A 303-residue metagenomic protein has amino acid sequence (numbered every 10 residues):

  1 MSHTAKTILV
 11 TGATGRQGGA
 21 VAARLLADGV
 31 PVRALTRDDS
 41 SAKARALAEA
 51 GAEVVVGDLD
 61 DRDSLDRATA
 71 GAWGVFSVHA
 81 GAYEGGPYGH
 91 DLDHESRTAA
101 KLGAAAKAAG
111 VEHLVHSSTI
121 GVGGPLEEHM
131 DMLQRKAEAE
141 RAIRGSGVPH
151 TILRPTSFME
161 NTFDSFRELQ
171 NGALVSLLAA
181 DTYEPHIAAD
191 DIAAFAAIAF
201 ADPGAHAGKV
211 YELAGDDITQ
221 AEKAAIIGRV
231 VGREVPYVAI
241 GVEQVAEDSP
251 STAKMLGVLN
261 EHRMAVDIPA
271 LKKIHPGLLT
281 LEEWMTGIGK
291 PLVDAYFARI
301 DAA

Functional and structural regions predicted by a protein language model:
S2-A46, D60-D63, R67-A72, A80-S96 (+5 more regions): Oxidoreductase cofactor-interface core, primarily capturing Rossmann-like NAD(P)-dependent enzymes
R24, H206, V230-V231, V242-A303: A hydrophobic C-terminal alpha-helical subdomain
G51-E53, H150: Short, conserved active-site loop motifs that form the nucleotide-linked donor/cofactor pocket
G57: Cofactor-binding loops of NAD(P)H-dependent oxidoreductases, dominated by short-chain dehydrogenase/reductases
H79, S118, A239, H262-M264: Short secondary-structure boundary segments
